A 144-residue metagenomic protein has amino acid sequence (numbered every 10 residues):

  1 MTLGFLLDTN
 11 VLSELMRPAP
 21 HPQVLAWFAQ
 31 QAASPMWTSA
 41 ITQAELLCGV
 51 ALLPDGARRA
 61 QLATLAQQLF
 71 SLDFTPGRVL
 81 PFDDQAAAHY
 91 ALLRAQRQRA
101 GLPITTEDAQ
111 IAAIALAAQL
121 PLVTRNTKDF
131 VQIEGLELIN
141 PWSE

Functional and structural regions predicted by a protein language model:
M1-I41, A51-Q68, L92, E144: Short, well-structured N-terminal submotif of metal-dependent ribonuclease cores
T2, A112, L116-E144: Acidic, PIN/NYN-like endoribonuclease modules and their adjacent C-terminal/linker elements
L3, C48-R59, P76-P121: Active-site neighborhoods of divalent-metal-dependent phosphate/nucleic-acid chemistry enzymes
V11, T42, A86, I111 (+1 more regions): Alpha-helix capping/helix-boundary segments
L12-S13, A44-L47, V131, I139: Nucleotide phosphate-binding site architecture
A32, T75, I133-E134: Short, structured coil segments at secondary-structure junctions
